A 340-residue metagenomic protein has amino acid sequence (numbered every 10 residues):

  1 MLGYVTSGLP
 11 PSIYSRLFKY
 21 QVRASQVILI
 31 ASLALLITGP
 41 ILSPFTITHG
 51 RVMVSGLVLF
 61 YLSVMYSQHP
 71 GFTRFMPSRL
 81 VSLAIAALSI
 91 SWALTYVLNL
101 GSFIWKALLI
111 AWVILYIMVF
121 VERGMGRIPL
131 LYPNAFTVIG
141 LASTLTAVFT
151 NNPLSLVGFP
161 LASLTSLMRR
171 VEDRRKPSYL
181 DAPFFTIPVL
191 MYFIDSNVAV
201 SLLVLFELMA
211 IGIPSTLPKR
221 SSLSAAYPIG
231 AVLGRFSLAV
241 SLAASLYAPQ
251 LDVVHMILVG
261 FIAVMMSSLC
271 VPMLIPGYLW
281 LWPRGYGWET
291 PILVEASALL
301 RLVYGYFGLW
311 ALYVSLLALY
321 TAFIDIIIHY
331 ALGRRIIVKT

Functional and structural regions predicted by a protein language model:
M1-T340: Hydrophobic alpha-helical transmembrane segments of multi-pass integral membrane proteins
